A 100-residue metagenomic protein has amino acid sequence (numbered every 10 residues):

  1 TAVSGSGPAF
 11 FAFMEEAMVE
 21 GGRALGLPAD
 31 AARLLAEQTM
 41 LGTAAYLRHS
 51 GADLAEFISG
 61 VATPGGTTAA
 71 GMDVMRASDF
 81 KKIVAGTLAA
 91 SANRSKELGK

Functional and structural regions predicted by a protein language model:
T1-A9, P28, D53-A55, M72 (+1 more regions): Conserved Rossmann-fold dehydrogenase catalytic segment
T1-R23, L34-R48, G66: Active-site-proximal catalytic alpha-helix in oxidoreductases
G5, E20, A24, V74-A77 (+1 more regions): General structural signal for alpha-helix termini and helix-helix connectors
A24-A29, K81: Catalytic cores of soluble, metal-dependent hydrolases
R33-K100: NAD(P)-dependent Rossmann-like dehydrogenase/reductase catalytic/cofactor-binding core
